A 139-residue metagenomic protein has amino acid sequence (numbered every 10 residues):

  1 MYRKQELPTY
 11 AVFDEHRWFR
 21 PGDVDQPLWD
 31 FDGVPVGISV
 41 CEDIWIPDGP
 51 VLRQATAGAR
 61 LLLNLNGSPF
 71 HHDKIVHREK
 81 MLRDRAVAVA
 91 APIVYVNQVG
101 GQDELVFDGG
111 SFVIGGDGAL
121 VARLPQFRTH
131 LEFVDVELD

Functional and structural regions predicted by a protein language model:
M1-D139: Enzyme catalytic cores with a strong preference for nitrogen-chemistry domains
